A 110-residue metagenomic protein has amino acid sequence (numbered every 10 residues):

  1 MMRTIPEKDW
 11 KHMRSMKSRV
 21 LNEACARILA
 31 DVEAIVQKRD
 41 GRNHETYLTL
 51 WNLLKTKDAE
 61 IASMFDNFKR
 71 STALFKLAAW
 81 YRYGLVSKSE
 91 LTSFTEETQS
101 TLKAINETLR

Functional and structural regions predicted by a protein language model:
M1-R110: Acidic, Ser/Pro/Thr-rich low-complexity regulatory regions and the short amphipathic helical interaction modules they
